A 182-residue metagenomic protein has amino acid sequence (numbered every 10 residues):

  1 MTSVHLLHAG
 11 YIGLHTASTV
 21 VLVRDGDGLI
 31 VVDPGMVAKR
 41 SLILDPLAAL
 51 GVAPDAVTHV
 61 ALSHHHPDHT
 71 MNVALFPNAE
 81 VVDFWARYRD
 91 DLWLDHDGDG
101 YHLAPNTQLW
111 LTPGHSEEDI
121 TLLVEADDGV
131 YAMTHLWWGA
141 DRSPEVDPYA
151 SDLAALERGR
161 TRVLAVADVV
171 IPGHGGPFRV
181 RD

Functional and structural regions predicted by a protein language model:
M1-D27, T161-V169, R179-D182: Zn-dependent metallo-beta-lactamase
H5, L22, L29-V31, T58-A61 (+1 more regions): Conserved beta-strand elements of the Class I
H5-L7, A61, V82, W110 (+2 more regions): Hydrophobic/aromatic beta-strand patches that form the interior of the parallel beta-sheet core in alpha/beta enzyme
L6-L7, V20-R24, I30, G98-A126: Core dinuclear metal-dependent hydrolase active-site scaffold
Y11-T16, P34-P105: Active-site HxH/HxHxD metal-binding segment of metal-dependent hydrolases
D27, M36, P67, A86 (+2 more regions): Short, glycine/acidic-enriched loop or turn micro-motifs at the edges of active sites
V32, S63, V82-D83, G114 (+2 more regions): Active-site flanking residues adjacent to catalytic metal/cofactor-binding acidic residues
V37-A38, L111, E117-D182: Metallo-beta-lactamase
